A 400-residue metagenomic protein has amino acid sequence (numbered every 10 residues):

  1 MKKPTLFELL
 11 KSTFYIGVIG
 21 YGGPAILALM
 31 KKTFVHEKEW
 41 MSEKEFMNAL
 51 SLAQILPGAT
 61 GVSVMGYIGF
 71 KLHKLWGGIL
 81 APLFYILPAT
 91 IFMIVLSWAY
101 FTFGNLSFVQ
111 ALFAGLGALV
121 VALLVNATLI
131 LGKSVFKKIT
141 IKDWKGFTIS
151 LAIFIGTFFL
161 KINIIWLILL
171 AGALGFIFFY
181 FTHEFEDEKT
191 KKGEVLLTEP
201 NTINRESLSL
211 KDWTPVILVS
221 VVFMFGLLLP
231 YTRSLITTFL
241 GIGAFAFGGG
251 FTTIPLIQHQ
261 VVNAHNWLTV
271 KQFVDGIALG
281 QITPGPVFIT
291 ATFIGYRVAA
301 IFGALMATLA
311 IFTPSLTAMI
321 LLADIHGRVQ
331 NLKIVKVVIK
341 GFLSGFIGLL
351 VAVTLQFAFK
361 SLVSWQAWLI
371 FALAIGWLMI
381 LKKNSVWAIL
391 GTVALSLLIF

Functional and structural regions predicted by a protein language model:
M1-L56, Y67-T283, V287-F400: Multi-pass membrane proteins that catalyze or facilitate reactions on polyprenyl-/lipid-phosphate substrates and their
